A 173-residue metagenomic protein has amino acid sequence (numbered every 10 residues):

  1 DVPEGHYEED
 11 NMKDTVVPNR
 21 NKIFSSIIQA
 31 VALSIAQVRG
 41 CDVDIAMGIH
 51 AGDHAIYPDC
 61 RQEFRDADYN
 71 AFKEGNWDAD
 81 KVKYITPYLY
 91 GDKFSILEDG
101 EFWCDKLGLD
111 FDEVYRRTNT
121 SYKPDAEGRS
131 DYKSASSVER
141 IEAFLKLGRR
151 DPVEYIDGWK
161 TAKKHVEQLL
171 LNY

Functional and structural regions predicted by a protein language model:
D1-Y173: Nucleotide-activated chemistry modules centered on ATP-dependent adenylation/adenylyltransferase
